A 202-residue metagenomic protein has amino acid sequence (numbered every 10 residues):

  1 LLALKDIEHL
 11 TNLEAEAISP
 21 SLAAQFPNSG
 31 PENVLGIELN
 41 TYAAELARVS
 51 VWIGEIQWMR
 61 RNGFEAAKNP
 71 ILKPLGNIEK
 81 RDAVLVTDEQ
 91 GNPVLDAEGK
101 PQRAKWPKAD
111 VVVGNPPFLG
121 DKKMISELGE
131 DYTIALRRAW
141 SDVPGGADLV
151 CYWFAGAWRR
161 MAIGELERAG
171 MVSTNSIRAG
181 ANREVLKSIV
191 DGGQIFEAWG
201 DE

Functional and structural regions predicted by a protein language model:
L1-I7: A phosphate-binding catalytic loop at a beta-strand-loop-alpha-helix junction that coordinates phosphoryl groups
E8, T41-A44, W52, I56-N62 (+3 more regions): Signature of N6-adenine DNA methyltransferases within the class I
H9-F26, I56-P74: Short mixed-charge
N12-N28, N182, S188-I189, I195-E197: A compositional/structural signature marking long, glycine- and acidic/polar-rich segments with frequent tryptophans
A24-E32, P74-D82: Extended charged low-complexity segments that act as oligomerization/scaffolding linkers
V34-I37: Conserved SAM-binding motif I beta-strand of class I
A47: Conserved SAM-binding loop
